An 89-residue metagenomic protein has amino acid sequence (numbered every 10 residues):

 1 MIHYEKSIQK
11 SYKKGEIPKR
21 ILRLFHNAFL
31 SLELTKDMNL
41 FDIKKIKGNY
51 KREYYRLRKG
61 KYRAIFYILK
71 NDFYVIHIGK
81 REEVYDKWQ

Functional and structural regions predicted by a protein language model:
M1, Y54, D72: A residue-level signal for beta-strand positions that form part of recognition/binding surfaces within mature
M1-F29: Arg/Lys-rich, positively charged N-terminal/basic patches that mediate binding to nucleic acids
K6-S7, K13, K59-R63, Y67-Q89: Enriched for short, Lys/Arg-rich terminal
I21-L22, K36-D37, Y67, K80: General structural signal for secondary-structure boundaries
L30-R56: A short, surface-exposed loop/turn module that caps and links secondary-structure elements
